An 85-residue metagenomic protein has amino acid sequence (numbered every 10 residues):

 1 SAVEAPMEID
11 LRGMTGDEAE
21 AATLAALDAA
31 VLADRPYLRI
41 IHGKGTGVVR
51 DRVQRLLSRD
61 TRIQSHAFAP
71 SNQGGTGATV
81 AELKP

Functional and structural regions predicted by a protein language model:
S1-P85: Long, charged, low-complexity intrinsically disordered regions
